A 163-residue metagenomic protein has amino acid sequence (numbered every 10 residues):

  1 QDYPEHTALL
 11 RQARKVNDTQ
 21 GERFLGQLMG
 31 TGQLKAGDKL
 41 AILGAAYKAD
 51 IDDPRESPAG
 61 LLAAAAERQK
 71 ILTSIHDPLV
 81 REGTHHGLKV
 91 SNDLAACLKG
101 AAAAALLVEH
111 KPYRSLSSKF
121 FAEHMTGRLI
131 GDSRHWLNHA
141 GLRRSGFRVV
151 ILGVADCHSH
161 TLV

Functional and structural regions predicted by a protein language model:
Q1-V163: Structural/interface elements that position substrates and couple domains in central-metabolism enzymes
